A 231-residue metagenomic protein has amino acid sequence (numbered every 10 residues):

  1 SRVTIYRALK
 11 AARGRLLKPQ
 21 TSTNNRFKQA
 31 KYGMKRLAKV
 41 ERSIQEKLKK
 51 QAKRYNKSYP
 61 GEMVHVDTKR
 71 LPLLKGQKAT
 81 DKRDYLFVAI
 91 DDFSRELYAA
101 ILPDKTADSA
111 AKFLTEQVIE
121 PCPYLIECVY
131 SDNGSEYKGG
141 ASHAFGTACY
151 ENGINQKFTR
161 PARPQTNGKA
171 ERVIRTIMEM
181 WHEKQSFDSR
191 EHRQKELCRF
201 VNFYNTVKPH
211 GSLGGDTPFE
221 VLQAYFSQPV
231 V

Functional and structural regions predicted by a protein language model:
S1-M63, T68-P72, S135, S142-C149 (+2 more regions): Basic, flexible linker segments flanking DNA-binding modules in nucleic acid-interacting mobile-element proteins
S1-R2, L16, I126, Q156 (+1 more regions): Residue-level detector of short coil/turn "hinge" positions at structural boundaries
T4, A8, A12-L16, C122 (+4 more regions): A generic secondary-structure signal for well-formed alpha-helical elements
K10-A11, A89, P229-V230: Extended, non-core accessory segments
T21, K28-Q29, K35, K53 (+3 more regions): C-terminal domain-tail junction helix/linker
V64-F203: RNase H-like DDE/DDD metal-dependent nuclease/strand-transfer catalytic core used by mobile genetic elements
